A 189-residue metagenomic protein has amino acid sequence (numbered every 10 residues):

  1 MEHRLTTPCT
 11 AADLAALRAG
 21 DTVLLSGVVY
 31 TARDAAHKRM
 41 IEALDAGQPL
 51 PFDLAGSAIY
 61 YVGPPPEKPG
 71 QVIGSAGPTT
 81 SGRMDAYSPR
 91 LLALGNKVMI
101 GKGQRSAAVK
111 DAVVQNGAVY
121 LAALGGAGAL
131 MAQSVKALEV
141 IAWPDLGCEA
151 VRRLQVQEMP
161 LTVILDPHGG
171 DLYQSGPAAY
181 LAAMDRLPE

Functional and structural regions predicted by a protein language model:
M1-C9: Short, structured beta-strand/loop micro-motifs enriched in basic residues and often containing a Trp
T7, G27, V62-P64, L165: Pocket-edge structural micro-motifs
T10-A11, T22, V28-A32, P167: Short, charged beta-turn/beta-strand-edge "cap" motif at the junction between a beta-strand and an adjacent loop
A12-A15, F52: Residue "hotspots" at secondary-structure boundaries inside conserved domains
L25, Q133-E189: C-terminal binding/interaction regions
T31-A32, A36-M159: Feature captures the catalytic cores and cofactor-binding loops of soluble hydro-lyases/lyases that act on carboxylate
